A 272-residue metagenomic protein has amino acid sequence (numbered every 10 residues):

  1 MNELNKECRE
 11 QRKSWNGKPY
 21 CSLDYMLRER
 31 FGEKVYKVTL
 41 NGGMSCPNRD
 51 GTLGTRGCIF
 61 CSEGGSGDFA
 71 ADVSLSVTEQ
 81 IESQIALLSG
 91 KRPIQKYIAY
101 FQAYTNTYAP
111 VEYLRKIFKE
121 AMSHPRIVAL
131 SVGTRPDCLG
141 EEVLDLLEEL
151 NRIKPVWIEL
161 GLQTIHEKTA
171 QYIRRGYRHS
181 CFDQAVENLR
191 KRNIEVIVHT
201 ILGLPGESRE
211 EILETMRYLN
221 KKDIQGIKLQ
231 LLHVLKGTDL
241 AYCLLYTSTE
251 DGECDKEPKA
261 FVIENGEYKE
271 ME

Functional and structural regions predicted by a protein language model:
M1-G57, S62-I98: N-terminal [4Fe-4S]-dependent radical SAM core
G64-Q84, L88-V111, R126-L139, P155-C181 (+1 more regions): Core AdoMet radical
S89, F118-P125, L147-P155, E187-K191: Acidic (Asp/Glu)-rich catalytic clusters
V111-K119, G140-E149, E210-I212: Distinct, well-ordered alpha-helical segments
R192-T200: Short beta-strand/loop segments at the ligand-binding rim of alpha/beta enzyme cores
P205-N220: Catalytic cores of alpha/beta
Y246-D251: Conserved small/polar residues in nucleotide/adenosyl-binding loops
A260-V262, Y268-E270: Short linear proline/tyrosine/threonine-rich motifs used for host-factor recruitment and membrane trafficking/assembly
